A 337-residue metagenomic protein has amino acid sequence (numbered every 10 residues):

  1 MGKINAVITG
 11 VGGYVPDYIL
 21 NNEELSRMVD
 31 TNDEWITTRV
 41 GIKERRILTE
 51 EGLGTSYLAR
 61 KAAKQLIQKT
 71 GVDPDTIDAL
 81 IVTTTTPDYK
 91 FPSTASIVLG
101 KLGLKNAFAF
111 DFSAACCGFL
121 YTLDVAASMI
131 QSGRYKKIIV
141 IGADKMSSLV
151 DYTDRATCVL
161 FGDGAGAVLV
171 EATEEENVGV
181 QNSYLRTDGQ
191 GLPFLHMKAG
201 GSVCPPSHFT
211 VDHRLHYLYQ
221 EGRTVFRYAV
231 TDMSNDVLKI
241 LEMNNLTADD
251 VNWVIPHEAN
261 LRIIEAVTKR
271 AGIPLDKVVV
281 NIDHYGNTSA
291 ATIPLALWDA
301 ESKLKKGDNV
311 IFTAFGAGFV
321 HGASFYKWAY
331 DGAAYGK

Functional and structural regions predicted by a protein language model:
M1-E50, D154-R227, T231, N235 (+1 more regions): Condensing-enzyme catalytic core mediating Claisen C-C bond formation in acyl metabolism
T9-G12, T83, S113, I138-D144 (+3 more regions): Short beta-strand segments
L20, F91-S93, V150-D154, H321-F325: Short acidic, glycine/serine/threonine-rich loops at helix termini
V29-T38, Y89-G103, I139-M146, S202-T210 (+1 more regions): Acidic-glycine-rich active-site phosphate/pyrophosphate-binding loop
I42-E44, T76-I81, G100-S113, S148-T153 (+1 more regions): Glycine/charged-rich beta-loop-alpha catalytic/anionic-binding loops adjacent to active sites
S56, R60-A63, I67, T86-P87 (+6 more regions): Claisen-condensing/thiolase-fold acyl-transfer catalytic domains that form or cleave C-C bonds in fatty acid
D75-T83, A248-H257: Short glycine-rich phosphate-binding loop at a beta-alpha junction
Q131-A165: Flexible, glycine-rich active-site loops centered on histidine and acidic residues that chelate a metal or position
